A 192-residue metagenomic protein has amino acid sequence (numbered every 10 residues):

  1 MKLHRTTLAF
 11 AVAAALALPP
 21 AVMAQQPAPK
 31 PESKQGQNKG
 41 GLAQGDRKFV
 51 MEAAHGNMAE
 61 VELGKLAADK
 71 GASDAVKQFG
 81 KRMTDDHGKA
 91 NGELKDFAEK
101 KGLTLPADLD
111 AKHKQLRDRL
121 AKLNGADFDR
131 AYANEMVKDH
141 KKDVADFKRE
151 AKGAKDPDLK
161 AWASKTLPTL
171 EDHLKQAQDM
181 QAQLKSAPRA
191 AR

Functional and structural regions predicted by a protein language model:
K2-R192: His/Met- and acidic-residue-enriched segments that coordinate or traffic transition-metal cofactors and support
